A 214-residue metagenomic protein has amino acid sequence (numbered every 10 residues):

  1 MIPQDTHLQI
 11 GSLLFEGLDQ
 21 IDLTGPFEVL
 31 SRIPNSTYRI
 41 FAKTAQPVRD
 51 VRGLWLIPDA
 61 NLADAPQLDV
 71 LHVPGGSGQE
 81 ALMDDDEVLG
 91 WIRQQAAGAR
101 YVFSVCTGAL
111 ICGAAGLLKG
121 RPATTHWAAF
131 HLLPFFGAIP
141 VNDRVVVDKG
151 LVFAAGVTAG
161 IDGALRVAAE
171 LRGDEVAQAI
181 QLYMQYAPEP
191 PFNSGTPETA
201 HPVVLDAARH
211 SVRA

Functional and structural regions predicted by a protein language model:
M1-V102, A109-G113, F130-L132, P140-N142 (+1 more regions): Extended, subdomain-level signal for the structured scaffold at the beginning of enzyme domains
V51-R52, G116, F153-A155: Short secondary-structure transition/capping segments
Q79, M83, T124, A155: A short glycine-/small-residue-rich loop at the edge of a beta-strand within enzyme catalytic domains
V102-F103, A123: A short beta-strand/loop micro-motif in the catalytic core of glycosyltransferases that engages the nucleotide-sugar
T107-A109, F153-A168: Active-site-proximal catalytic alpha-helix in oxidoreductases
L117-F135: Short, glycine-/small-residue-rich phosphate/pyrophosphate-handling segment
N142-V157: Amphipathic alpha-helical segments enriched in hydrophobic/aromatic residues interleaved with Lys/Arg
